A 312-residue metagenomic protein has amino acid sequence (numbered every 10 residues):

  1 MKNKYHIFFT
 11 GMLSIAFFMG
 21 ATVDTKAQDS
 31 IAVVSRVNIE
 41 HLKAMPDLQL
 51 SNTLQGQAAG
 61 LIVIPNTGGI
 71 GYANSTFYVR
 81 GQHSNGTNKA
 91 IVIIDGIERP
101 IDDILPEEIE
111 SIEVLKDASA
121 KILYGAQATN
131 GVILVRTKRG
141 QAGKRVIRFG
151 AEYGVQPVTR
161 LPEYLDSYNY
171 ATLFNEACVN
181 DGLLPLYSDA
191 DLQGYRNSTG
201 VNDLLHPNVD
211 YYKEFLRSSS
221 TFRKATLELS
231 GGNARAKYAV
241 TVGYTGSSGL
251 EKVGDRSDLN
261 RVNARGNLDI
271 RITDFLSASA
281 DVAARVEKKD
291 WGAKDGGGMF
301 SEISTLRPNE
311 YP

Functional and structural regions predicted by a protein language model:
M1-R265, I272, S277-S279: Short, small/polar-rich motifs associated with maturation and membrane association, primarily at protein termini
Y78-N85, I303-S304, N309-Y311: Short linear motifs in intrinsically disordered
V158-S167, K252-G254, S279-D281, V286-E310: Outer-membrane beta-barrel and related beta-rich outer-membrane complex signature in Gram-negative bacteria
